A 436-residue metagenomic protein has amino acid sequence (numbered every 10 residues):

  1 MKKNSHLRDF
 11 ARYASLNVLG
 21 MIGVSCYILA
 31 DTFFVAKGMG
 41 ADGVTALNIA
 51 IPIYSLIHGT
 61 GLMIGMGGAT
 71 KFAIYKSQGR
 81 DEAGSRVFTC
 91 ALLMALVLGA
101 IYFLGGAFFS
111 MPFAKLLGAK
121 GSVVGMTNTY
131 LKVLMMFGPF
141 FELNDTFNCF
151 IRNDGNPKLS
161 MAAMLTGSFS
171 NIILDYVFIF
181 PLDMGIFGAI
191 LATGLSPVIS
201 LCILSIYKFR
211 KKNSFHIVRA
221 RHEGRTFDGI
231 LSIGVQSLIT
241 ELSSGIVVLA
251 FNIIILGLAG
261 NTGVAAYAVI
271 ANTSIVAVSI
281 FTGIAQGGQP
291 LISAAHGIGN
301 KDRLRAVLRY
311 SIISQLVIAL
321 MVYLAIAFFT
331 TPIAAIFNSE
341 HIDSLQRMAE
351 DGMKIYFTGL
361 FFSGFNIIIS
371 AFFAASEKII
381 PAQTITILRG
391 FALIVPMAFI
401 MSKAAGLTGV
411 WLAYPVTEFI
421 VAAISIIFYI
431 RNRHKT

Functional and structural regions predicted by a protein language model:
M1-N17, F72-F137, D183-V235, I292-T358 (+1 more regions): Short alpha-helical transmembrane segments in multi-pass integral membrane proteins
K2-M39, P52-G67, K71, L96-F103 (+4 more regions): N-terminal transmembrane alpha-helices
R12-D31, V133, N144, G167 (+4 more regions): Transmembrane helical elements of multi-pass membrane transporters/channels
N17, M21, F33, T70 (+14 more regions): Transmembrane alpha-helix boundary and packing residues in multipass membrane permease domains and related
C26-T45, A114-G121, V177-M184, G245-N272 (+4 more regions): Helix-terminus/linker motif at the lipid-water interface of multi-pass membrane proteins
V44-L104, F141-S160, A266-T330, S363-A382: Small-residue-rich hydrophobic transmembrane alpha-helices
L56-G59, N171-D175, S200-S205, I275-S279 (+3 more regions): Hydrophobic transmembrane alpha-helices of multi-pass small-molecule transporters
G65, V133-R152, S160-N171, A189-L204 (+4 more regions): Short runs within selected transmembrane alpha-helices of multi-pass transporters and secretion channels
